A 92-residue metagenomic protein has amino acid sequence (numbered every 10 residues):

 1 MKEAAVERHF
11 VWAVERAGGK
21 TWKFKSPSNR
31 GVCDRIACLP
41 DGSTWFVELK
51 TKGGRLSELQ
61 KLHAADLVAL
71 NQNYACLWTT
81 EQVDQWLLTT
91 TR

Functional and structural regions predicted by a protein language model:
M1-R92: Catalytic phosphate/metal-binding cores of nucleic-acid and nucleotide-processing enzymes, i.e., regions that mediate
